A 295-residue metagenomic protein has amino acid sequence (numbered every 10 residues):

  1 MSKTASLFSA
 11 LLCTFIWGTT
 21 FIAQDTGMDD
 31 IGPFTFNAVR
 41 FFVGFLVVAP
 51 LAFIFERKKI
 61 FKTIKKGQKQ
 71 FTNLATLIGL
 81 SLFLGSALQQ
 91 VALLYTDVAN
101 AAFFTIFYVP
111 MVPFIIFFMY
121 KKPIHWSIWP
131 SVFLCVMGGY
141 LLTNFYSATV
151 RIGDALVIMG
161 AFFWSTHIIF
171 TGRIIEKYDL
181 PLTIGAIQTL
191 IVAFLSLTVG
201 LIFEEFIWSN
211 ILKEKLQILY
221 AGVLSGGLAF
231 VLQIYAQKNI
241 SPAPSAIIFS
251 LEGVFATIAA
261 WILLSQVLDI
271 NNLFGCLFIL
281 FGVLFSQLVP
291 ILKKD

Functional and structural regions predicted by a protein language model:
M1-T35, L80, L88, Y146-R173 (+1 more regions): Glycine-/small-residue-enriched transmembrane alpha-helix faces in small-molecule transporters and effluxers
T20-F21, A49-T105, L141, G222-I240: Specific transmembrane alpha-helical segments of multi-pass solute transporters/efflux pumps, especially DMT/EamA
T35-L46, Q90-K122, I128, G160 (+1 more regions): Specific alpha-helical transmembrane segments that line the substrate/conduction pathway and gating interfaces
N37-V39, A101-F107, T171-A193, G226-I262: Helix-helix packing/entry segments at the starts of transmembrane helices
F41-F42, A49, E56-R57, E214 (+1 more regions): C-terminal-most transmembrane helix of multi-pass membrane proteins
V48, I124-N144, A161-W164, S196 (+2 more regions): Hydrophobic transmembrane alpha-helices of multi-pass small-molecule transport proteins
V48, V112-P113, F118, T149-E204: Transmembrane alpha-helical segments that form core, pore/gating elements of small-molecule transporters/exporters
K69, T105, K121-G138, V150-L156 (+2 more regions): Loop-to-transmembrane alpha-helix entry segments
